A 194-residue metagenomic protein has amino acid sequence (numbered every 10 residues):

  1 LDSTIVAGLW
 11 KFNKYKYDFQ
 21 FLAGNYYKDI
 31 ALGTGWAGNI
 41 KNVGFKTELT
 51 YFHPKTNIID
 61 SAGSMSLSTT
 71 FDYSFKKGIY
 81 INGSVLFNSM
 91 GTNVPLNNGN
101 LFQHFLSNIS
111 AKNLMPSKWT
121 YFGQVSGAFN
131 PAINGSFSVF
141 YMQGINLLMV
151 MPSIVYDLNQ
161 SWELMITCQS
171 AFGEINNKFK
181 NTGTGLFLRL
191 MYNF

Functional and structural regions predicted by a protein language model:
L1, Y26-K28, F52-P54, N88-T92 (+2 more regions): Structural signature of outer-membrane beta-barrel domains
D2-V6, N13, K28-L32, S61-L67 (+4 more regions): Residues that define the transmembrane beta-barrel architecture of outer-membrane proteins
G8, G123-V125, I154-Y156, W162-E163 (+2 more regions): Outer-membrane beta-barrel "beta-signal"
K11-K14, N25, G38-I40, Y51 (+6 more regions): Residue-level signature of outer-membrane beta-barrel architecture
K14-F21, N42-K46, G78-I81, P131-F137 (+1 more regions): Repeated loop/turn-to-beta-strand initiation elements of outer-membrane beta-barrel proteins
F21-N25, T47-Y51, G83-F87, F137-Y141 (+2 more regions): Transmembrane beta-barrel strands of outer-membrane/channel proteins
T34, G44-A128, S138, F179: Extracellular/periplasmic loop regions
M115-D157: C-terminal hydrophobic structural anchor segments that stabilize assembly/packing rather than catalytic chemistry
